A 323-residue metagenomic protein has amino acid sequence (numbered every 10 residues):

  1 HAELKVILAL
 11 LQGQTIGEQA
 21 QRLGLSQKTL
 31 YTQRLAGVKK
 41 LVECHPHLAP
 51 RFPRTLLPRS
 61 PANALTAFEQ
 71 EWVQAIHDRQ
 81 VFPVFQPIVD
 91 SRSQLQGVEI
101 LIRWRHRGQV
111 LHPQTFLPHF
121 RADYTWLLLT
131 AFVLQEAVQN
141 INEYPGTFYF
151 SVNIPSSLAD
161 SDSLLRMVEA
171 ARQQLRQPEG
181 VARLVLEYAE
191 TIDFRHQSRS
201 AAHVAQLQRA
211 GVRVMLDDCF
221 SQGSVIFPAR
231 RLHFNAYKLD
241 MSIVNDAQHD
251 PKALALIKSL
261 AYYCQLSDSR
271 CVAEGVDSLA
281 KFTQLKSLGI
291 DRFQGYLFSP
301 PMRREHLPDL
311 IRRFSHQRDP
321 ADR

Functional and structural regions predicted by a protein language model:
H1-L35: Helix-turn-helix DNA-binding segment
A2, Q33, H45-P46, L256: N-terminal positioning helix adjacent to the helix-turn-helix/winged-helix DNA-binding module
L30, R103, R107-G108, S156-D160 (+2 more regions): EAL-family c-di-GMP phosphodiesterase catalytic domain
V38-A67: Basic, Lys/Arg-enriched C-terminal extension of HTH/homeodomain DNA-binding domains
P61-E179, Y262: Bacterial c-di-GMP phosphodiesterase EAL domain
L165-A170, S198-A202, P251-K258: Charged helix-capping and loop-helix junction motifs
